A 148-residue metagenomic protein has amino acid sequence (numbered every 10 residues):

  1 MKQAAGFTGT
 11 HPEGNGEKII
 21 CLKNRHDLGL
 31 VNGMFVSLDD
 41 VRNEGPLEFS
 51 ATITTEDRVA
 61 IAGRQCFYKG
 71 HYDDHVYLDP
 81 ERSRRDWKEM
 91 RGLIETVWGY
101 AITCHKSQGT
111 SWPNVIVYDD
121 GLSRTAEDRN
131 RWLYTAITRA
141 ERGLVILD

Functional and structural regions predicted by a protein language model:
M1-D148: Core RecA-like ATPase module of SF1/SF2 helicases and allied nucleic-acid translocases
